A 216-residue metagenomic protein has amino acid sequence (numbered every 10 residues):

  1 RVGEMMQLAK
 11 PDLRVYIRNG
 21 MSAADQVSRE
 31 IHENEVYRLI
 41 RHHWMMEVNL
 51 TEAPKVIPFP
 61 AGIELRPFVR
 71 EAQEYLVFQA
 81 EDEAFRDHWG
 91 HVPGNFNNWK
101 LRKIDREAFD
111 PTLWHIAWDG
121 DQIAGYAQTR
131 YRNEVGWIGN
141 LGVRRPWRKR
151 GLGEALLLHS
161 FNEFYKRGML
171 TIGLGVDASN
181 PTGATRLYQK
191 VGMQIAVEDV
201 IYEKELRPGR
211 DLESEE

Functional and structural regions predicted by a protein language model:
R1-E4, V143, K149-K166, T171 (+1 more regions): Conserved acetyl-CoA-binding loop-helix of GNAT-fold acetyltransferases
R1-G62, E198-E205: Acyl-donor-binding surface of acyltransferase catalytic domains
I17-G20, I138, I172-V176: Conserved hydrophobic beta-strand within the GNAT/NAT acetyltransferase core sheet that lines the active-site cleft
M21-S22, L141-K149, A178: A short, internal acetyl-CoA/4′-phosphopantetheine-binding micro-motif in the GNAT/acyltransferase core
S28, H32, Y188, M193: Conserved active-site tyrosine of GNAT-family acetyltransferases
N49-E71, G209-E216: Conserved N-terminal entry element of GNAT/NAT acetyltransferase domains
E64-Q79, G90: A short beta-loop-alpha structural element at the N-terminal edge of CoA-dependent acyl/N-acetyltransferase catalytic
R86-R145: A conserved beta-strand-loop-helix scaffold within acyl/acetyltransferase catalytic domains
